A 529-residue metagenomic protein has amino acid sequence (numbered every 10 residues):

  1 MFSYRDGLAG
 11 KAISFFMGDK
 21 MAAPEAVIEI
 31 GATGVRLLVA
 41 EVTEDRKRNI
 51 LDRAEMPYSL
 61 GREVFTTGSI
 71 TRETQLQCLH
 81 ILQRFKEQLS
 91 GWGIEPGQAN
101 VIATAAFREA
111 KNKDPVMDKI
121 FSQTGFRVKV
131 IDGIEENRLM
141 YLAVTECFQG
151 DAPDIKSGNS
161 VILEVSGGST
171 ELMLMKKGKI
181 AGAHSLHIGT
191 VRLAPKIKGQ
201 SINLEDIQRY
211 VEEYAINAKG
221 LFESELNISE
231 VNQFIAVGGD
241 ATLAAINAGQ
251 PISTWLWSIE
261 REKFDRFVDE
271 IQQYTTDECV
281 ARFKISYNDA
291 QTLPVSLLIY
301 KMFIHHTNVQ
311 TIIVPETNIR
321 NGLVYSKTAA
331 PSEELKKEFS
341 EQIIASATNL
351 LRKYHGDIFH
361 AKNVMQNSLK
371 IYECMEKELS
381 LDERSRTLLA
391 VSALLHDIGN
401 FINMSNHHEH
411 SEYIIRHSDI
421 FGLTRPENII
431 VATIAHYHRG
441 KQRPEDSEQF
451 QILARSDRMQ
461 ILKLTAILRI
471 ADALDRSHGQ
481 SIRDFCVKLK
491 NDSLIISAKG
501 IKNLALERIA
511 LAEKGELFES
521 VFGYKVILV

Functional and structural regions predicted by a protein language model:
D6-F15: N-terminal amphipathic/hydrophobic targeting modules at extreme N-termini, encompassing cleavable Sec/SRP-type signal
A23-E25, V39-E41, S59, E63-E87 (+11 more regions): Helical "lid/coupling" subdomains associated with nucleotide-phosphate turnover
A23-N49: N-terminal basic/disordered segments at the start of proteins
A32-G34, V144, S166-L172, G239: Ser/Thr-glycine-rich phosphate-binding loops at phosphate-binding pockets of nucleotides, nucleotide cofactors
R48-Y58, G93: N-terminal glycine-rich anion-binding loops that anchor highly charged ligand groups
Q310, F522-V529: A short amphipathic beta-strand at an alpha->beta junction
A505-K525: Short, non-transmembrane amphipathic alpha-helical segments
